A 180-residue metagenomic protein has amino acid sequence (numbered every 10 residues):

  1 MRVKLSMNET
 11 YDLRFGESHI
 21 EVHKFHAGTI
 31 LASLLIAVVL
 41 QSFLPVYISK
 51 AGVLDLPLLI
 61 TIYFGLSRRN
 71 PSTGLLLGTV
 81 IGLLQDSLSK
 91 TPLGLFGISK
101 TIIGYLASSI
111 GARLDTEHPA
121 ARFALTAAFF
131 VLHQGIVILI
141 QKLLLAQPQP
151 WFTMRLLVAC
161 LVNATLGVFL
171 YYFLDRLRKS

Functional and structural regions predicted by a protein language model:
M1-S180: Terminal, non-globular segments
